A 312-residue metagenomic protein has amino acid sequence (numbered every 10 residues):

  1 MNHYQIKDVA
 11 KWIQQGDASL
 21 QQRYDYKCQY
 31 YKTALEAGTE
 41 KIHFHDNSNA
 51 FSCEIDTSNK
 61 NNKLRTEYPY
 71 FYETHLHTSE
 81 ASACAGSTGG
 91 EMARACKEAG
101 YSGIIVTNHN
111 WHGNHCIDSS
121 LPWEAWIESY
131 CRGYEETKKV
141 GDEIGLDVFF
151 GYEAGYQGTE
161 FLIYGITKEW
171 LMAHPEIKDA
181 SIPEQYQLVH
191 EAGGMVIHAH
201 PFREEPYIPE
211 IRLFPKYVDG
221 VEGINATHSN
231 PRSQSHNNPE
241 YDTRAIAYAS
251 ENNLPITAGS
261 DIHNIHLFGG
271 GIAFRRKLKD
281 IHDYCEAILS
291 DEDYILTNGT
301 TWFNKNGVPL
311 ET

Functional and structural regions predicted by a protein language model:
N2-T66, A180, Q187-G193, I262-T312: C-terminal functional module detector
D46-S48, A192-P206, K216-P239, D280 (+1 more regions): Amphipathic, soluble alpha/beta structural segments
D56-Q187, E191, K216, G223-E251 (+2 more regions): A metal-dependent hydrolase metal-coordination microenvironment
G86, K178-S181, I197-K216, Y284: Active-site-proximal loop/helix segments of hydrolase catalytic cores
G151-E153, A199, G259: Conserved beta-strand termini and adjacent loop/short-helix elements that scaffold enzyme active sites in alpha/beta
F202, P255-I265: Acidic, metal-binding active-site segment of PIN/NYN-like and related structure-specific nucleases
